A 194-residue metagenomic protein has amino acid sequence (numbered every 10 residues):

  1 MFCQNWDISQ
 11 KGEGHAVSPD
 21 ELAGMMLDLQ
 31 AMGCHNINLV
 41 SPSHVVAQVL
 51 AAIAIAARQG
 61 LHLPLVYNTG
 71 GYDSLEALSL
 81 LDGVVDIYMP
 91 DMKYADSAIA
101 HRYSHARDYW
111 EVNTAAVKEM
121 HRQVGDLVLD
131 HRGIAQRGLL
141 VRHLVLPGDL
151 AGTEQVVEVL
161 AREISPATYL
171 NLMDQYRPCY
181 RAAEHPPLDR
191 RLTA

Functional and structural regions predicted by a protein language model:
M1-Y88, D96-A98: Conserved Radical SAM active-site core
S9, V46, G71-S74, M92-W110 (+3 more regions): Conserved radical SAM core fold
M26, L50-I53, L78, V117 (+2 more regions): Generic structural signal for well-ordered alpha-helices, preferentially at hydrophobic/aromatic core positions
I37, L65-Y67, Y88-P90, L139-V141 (+1 more regions): Hydrophobic faces of well-ordered beta-strands that scaffold small-molecule active sites in alpha/beta enzyme cores
A52-V66, V112-Q123, A194: Alpha-helix-loop-beta-strand connector modules within alpha/beta enzyme cores
S79-K93, I164-T168, R191-A194: Structural recognition of alpha->loop->beta junctions
A100-R132: Anionic-ligand binding region
G125-A194: Auxiliary Fe-S-binding modules of radical SAM enzymes
